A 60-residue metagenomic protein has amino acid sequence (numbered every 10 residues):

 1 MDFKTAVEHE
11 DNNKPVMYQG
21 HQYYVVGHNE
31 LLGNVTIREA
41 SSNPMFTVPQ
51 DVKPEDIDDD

Functional and structural regions predicted by a protein language model:
K4-M17: Short coil-to-beta transition motif at edge beta-strands of beta-rich domains
K4-T5, H21, P49: Generic extreme N-terminus detector
Q22-H28: Short beta-strand-centered aromatic/proline hotspots
E30-L32: Short strand-connecting beta-turns/loops that link adjacent beta-strands
V35-E39: SH3/SH3-like beta-barrel fold
P44-D60: Intrinsically disordered, low-complexity, charged/polar segments
